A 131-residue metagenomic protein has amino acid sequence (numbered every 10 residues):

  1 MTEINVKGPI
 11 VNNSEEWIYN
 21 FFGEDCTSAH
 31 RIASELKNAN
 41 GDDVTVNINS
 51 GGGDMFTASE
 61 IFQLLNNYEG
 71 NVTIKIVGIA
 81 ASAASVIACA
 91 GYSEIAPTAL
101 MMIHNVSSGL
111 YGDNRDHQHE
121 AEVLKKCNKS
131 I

Functional and structural regions predicted by a protein language model:
M1-I131: Terminal-region recognition feature
